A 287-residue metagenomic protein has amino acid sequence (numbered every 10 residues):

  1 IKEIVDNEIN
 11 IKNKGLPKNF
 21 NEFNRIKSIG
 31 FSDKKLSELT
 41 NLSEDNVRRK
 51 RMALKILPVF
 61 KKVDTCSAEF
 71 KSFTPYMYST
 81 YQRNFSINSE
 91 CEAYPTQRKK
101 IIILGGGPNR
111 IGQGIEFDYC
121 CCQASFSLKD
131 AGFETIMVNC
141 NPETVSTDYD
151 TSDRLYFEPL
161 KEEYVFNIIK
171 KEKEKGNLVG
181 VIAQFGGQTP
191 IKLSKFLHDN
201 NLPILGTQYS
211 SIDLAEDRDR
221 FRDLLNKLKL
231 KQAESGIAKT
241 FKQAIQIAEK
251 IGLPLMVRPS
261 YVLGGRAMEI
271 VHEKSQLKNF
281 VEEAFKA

Functional and structural regions predicted by a protein language model:
I1: Gly/His-enriched, cation/cofactor- and phosphate-binding structural elements
E8-R25, S32-L39, S43-R49, A53-A287: N-terminal beta-alpha lobe that positions the nucleotide/phosphoryl donor in ATP/NTP-coupled carboxylate activation
